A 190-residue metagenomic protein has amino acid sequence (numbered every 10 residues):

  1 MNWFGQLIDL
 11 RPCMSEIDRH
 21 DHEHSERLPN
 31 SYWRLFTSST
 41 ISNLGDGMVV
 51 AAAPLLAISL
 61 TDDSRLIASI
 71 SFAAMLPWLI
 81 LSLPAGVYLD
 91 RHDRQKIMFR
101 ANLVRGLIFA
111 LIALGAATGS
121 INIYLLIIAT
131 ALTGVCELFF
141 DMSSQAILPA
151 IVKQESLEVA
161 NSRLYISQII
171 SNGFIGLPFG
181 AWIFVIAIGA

Functional and structural regions predicted by a protein language model:
W3-A190: Alpha-helical transmembrane-bundle signature of multi-pass membrane transport and export proteins
